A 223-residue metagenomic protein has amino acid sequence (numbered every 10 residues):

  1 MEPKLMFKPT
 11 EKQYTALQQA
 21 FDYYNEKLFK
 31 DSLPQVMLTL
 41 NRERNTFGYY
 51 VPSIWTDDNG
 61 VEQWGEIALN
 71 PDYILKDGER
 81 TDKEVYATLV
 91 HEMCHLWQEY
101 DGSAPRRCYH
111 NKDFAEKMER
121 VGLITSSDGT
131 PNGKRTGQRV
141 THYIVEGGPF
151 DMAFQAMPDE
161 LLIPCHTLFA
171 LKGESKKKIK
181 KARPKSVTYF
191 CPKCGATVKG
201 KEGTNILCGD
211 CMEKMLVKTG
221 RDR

Functional and structural regions predicted by a protein language model:
K4-R80, Y100-R223: Metalloprotease/metallohydrolase-associated module, dominated by Zn2+-dependent proteases
A87-Y100: Active-site recognition of the HExxH zinc-binding catalytic motif
